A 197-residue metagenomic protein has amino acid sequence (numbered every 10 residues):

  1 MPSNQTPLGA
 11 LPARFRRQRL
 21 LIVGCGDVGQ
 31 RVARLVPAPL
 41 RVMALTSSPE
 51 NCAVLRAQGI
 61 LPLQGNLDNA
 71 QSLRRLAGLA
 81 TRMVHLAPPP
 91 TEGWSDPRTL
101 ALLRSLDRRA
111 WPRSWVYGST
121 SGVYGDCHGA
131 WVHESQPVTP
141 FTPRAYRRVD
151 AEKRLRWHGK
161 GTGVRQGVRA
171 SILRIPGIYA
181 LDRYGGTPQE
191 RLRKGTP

Functional and structural regions predicted by a protein language model:
M1-L76, H85-L86: Hydrophobic, well-ordered beta-alpha structural blocks that scaffold small-molecule cofactor pockets
A57-G65, A101, A130-E134, G161: Active-site regions of enzymes building and remodeling cell-envelope glycoconjugates
A70, T91-G93, Y124: Short glycine-rich, flexible loops that bind phosphorylated cofactors or substrates
L76-V116, D150, R154: NAD(P)-cofactor binding segment of oxidoreductase domains
L86, W115-S121, L173-I175: SDR active-site strand-loop-helix element
A101-P143: Conserved Rossmann-fold NAD(P)-dependent oxidoreductase catalytic core, especially the SDR/UDP-sugar
H128-I172: Catalytic helix-loop patch of NAD(P)-dependent Rossmann-fold dehydrogenases
Q166-P197: NAD(P)-dependent short-chain dehydrogenase/reductase
